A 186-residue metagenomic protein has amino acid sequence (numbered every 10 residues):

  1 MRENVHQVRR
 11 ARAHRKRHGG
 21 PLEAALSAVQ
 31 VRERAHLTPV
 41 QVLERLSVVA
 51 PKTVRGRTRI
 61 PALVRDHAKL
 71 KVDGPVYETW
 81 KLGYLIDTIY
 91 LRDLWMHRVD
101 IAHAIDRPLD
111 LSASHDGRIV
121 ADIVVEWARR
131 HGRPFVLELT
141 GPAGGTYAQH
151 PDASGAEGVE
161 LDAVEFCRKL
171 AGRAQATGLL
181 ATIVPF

Functional and structural regions predicted by a protein language model:
M1-G20, K69-H131, F166: Short, contiguous alpha-helical
R2-R59, L63-K69: Short, helix-capping/interhelical loops that line the mouth of catalytic, cofactor-, or ligand-binding pockets
H6, V136, R168-A171: Generic alpha-helical structural context detector
Q41-R45, V49, L82-I89, G158: Short, contiguous, pocket-lining structural segments that sit at or immediately flank catalytic/ligand-binding sites
R45, V49, G56, D122-W127 (+1 more regions): Residues that form generic nucleotide/phosphate-binding pockets
T53, I60, P108, R130-H131 (+2 more regions): Short secondary-structure junctions and interdomain/linker hinges
G117-P151, G155-G158: An amphipathic alpha-helical core segment
D152-F186: C-terminal interaction segments
